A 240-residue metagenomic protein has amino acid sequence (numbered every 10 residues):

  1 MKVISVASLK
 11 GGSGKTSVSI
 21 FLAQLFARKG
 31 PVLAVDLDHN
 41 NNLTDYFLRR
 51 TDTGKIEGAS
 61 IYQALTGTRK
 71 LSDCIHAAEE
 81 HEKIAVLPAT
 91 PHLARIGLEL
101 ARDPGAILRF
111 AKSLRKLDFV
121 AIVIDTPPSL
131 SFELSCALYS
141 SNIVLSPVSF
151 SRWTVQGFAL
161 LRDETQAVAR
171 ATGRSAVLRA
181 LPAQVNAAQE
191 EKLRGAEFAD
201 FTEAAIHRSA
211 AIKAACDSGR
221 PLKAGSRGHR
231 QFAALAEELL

Functional and structural regions predicted by a protein language model:
M1-L240: P-loop NTP-binding core
